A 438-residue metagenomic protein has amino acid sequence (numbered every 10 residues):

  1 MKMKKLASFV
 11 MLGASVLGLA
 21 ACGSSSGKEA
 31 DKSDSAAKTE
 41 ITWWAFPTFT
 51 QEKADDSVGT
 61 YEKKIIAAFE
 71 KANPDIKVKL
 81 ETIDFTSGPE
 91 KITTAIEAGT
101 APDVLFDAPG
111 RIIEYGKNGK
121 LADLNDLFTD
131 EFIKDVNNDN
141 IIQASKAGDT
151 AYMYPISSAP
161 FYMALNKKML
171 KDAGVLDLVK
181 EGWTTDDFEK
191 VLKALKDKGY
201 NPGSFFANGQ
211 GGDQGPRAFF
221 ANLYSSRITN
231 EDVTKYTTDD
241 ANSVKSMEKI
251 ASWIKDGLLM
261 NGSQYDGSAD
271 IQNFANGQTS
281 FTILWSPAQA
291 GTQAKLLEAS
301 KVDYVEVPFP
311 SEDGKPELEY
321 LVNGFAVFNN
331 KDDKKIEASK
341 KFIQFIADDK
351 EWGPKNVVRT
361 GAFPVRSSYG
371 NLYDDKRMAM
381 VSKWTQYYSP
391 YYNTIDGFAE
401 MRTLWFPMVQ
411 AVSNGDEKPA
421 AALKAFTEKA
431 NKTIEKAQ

Functional and structural regions predicted by a protein language model:
S8-F9, G23-E114, D177, D313 (+4 more regions): Conserved N-terminal structural module of periplasmic/extracytoplasmic solute-binding proteins
G18-A21: C-terminal motif of bacterial Sec signal peptides marking the signal peptidase cleavage site
K71, D75, T129-F132, S145-G212 (+6 more regions): Helix-loop-helix "hinge/cap" segment bordering the ligand-binding cleft or interdomain interface
K71-A72, K77, A173, D256 (+1 more regions): Extracytoplasmic/periplasmic substrate-recognition and gating elements
K71-V136, M153, D172-A173, I271-F281 (+2 more regions): Extracytoplasmic "Venus flytrap"/periplasmic binding protein-like
D84, P109-Y162, D187-V191, G215-F220 (+2 more regions): Hinge/lid segment of periplasmic solute-binding proteins
D239-A299, A326, A338-F345, E351-P354: Ligand-binding pocket segment of bilobal, Venus flytrap-like solute-binding proteins
Y304-V307, K355-P407, A411, E435-A437: Long, aromatic- and glycine/proline-rich binding clefts that accommodate carbohydrate-like moieties
